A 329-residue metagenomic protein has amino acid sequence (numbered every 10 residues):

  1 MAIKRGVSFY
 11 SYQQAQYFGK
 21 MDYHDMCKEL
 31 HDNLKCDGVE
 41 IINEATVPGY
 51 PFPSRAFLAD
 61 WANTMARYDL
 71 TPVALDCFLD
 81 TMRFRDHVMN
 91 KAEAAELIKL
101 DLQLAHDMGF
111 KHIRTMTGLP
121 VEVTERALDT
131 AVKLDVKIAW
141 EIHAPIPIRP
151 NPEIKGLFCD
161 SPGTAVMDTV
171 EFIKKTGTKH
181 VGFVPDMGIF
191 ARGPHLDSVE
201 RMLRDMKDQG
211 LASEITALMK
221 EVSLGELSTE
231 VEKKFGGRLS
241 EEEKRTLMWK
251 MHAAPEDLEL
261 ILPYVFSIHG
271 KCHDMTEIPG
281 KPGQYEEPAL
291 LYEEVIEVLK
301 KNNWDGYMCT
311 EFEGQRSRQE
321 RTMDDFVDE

Functional and structural regions predicted by a protein language model:
M1-D37, A45, A62, A66 (+6 more regions): Histidine-acidic metal/acid-base catalytic patches
S11, I142-A144: Short, flexible loop/turn elements at secondary-structure junctions
D32-K137, A144-P152, I189-F190, Q315: Structural motif corresponding to the early beta-alpha repeats
K137-A139, G182: Conserved Rossmann-fold SDR core element
